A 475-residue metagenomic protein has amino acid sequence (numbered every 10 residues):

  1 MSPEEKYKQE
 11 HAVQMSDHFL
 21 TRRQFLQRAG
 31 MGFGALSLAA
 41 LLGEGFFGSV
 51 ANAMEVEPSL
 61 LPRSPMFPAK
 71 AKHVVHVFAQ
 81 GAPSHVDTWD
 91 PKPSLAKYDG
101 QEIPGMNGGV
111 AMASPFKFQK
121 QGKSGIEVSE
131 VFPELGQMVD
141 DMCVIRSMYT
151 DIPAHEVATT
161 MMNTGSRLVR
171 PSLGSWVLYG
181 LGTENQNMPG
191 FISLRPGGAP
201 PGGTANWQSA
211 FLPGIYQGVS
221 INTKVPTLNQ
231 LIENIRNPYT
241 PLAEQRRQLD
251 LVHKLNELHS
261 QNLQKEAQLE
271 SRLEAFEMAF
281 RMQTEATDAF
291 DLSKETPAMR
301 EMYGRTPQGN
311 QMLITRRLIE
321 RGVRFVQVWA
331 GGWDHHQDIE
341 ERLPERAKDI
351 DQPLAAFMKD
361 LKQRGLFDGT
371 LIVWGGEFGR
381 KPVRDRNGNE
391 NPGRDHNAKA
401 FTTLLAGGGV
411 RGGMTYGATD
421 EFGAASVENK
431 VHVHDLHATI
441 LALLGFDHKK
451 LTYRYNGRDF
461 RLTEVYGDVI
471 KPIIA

Functional and structural regions predicted by a protein language model:
S2-A475: Ligand-binding pockets and gating/stacking loops
